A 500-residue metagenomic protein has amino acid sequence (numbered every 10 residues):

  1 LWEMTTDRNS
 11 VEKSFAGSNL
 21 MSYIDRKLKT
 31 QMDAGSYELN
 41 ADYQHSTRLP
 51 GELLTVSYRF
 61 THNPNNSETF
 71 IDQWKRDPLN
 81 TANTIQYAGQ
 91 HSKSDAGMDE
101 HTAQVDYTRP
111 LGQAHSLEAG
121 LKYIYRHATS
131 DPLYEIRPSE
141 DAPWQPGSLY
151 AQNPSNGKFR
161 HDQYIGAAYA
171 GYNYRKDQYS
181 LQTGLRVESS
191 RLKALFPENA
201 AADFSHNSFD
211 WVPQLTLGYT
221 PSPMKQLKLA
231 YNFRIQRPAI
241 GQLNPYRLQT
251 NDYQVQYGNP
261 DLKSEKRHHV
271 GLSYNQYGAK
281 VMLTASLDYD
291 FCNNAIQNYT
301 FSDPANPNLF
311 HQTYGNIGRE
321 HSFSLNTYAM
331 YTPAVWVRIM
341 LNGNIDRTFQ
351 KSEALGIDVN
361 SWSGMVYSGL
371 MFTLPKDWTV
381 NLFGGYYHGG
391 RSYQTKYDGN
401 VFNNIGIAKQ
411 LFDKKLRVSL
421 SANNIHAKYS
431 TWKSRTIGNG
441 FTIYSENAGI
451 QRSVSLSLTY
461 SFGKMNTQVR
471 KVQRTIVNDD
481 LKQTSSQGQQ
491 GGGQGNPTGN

Functional and structural regions predicted by a protein language model:
L1-A16, S22-D25, A34-A41, E68-D72 (+6 more regions): Surface-exposed extracellular loop regions of Gram-negative outer-membrane beta-barrel proteins
L1-E3, H45-T47, F60-N66, Y123-H127 (+11 more regions): Transmembrane beta-strands of outer-membrane beta-barrel pores
V11-I24, T69-Q90, H127-N156, D203-F209 (+3 more regions): Surface-exposed loop/turn segments flanking beta-strands in extracellular/periplasmic regions
L39-H45, A103-R109, A168-Y174, L215-Y219 (+8 more regions): Residues on the lipid-exposed face of transmembrane beta-strands in outer-membrane beta-barrel proteins
L49-E52, A114-L117, Q178-L181, M224-L227 (+6 more regions): Repeated loop/turn-to-beta-strand initiation elements of outer-membrane beta-barrel proteins
E100-Q104, G147-G157, Y257-N259, K263 (+4 more regions): Outer membrane beta-barrel strand-and-loop segments of large Gram-negative receptors, especially TonB-dependent
R191-K193, P223-H268, Y289-H311, I425-N439: Surface-exposed extracellular loop regions of Gram-negative outer-membrane beta-barrel proteins, predominantly
L411-N500: C-terminal beta-signal and adjacent terminal beta-strands/loops of Gram-negative outer-membrane beta-barrel proteins
